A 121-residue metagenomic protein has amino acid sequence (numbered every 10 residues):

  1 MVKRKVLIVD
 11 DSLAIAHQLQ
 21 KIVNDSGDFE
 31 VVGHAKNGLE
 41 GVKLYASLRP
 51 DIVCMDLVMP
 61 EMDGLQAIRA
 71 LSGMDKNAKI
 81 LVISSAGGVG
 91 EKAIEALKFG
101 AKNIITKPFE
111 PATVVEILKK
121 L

Functional and structural regions predicted by a protein language model:
I8, M55-D56: Active-site T/S-Asp motif of two-component receiver
L13-G33, F99: Two-component/phosphorelay signaling modules centered on CheY-like receiver
N37-E40, D63-R69: Acidic catalytic/metal-coordinating carboxylates
L48-C54: Active-site beta3 strand of CheY-like receiver
M59: Receiver (REC) domain active-site loop signature in two-component systems and cognate sites in sensor histidine kinases
Q66, G87-N103, E116: Alpha4 helix (beta4-alpha4-beta5 surface) of REC/receiver domains from two-component response regulators
I83-S85: Hydrophobic/aromatic residues positioned on beta-strands within the core alpha/beta folds
F109-L118: C-terminal output helix
